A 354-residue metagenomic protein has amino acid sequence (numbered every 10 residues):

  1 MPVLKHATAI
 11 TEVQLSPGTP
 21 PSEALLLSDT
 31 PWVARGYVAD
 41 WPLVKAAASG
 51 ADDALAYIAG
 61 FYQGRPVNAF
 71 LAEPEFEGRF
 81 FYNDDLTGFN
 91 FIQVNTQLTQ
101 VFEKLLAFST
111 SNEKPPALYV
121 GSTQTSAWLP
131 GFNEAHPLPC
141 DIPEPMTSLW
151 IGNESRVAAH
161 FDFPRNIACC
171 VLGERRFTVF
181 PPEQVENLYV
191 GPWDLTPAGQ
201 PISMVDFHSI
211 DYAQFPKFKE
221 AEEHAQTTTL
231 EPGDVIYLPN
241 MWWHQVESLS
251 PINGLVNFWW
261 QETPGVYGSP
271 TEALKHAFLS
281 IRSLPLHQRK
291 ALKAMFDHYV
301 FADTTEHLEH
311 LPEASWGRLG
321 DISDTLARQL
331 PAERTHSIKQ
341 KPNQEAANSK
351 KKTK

Functional and structural regions predicted by a protein language model:
M1-V235, W243-K354: N-terminal accessory scaffold of Fe(II)-dependent oxygenases
